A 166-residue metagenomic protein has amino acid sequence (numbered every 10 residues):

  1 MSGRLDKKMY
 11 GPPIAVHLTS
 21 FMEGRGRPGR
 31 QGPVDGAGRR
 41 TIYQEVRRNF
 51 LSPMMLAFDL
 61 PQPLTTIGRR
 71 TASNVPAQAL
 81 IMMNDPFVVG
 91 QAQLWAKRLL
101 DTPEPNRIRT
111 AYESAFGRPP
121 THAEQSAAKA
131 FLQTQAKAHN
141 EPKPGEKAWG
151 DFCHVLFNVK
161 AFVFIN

Functional and structural regions predicted by a protein language model:
M1-T110, S114-A115, P119-T121, N158-N166: An acidic, gly/pro-interrupted, aromatic-rich
A111, A127-A128, A148: Amphipathic alpha-helical segments in structured regions that serve as interaction surfaces
S126-K137: Amphipathic alpha-helical segments that form the core helices of the histone-fold
A136-H139, K160: Structural motif corresponding to the C-terminal cap of alpha-helices
N140-E141, K147: Terminal, compositionally biased segments used for targeting/anchoring and flexible tails
F152: Globin-like tetrapyrrole-binding proteins
V155: Short alpha-helical functional segments enriched in proximate histidine and acidic residues
